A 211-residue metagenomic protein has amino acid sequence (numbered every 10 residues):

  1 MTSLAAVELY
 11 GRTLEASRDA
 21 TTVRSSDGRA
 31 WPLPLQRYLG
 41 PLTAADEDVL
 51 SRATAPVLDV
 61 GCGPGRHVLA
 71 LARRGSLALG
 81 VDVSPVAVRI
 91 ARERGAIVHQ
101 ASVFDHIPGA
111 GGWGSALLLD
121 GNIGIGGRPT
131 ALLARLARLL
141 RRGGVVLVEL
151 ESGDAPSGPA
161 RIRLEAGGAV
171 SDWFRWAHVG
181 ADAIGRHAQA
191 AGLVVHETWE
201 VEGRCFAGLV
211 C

Functional and structural regions predicted by a protein language model:
M1-R52: S-adenosyl-L-methionine
T54-G63: Conserved class I S-adenosyl-L-methionine
S84: Conserved SAM/SAH-binding beta-strand->alpha-helix loop
G95-D105: Conserved SAM-binding strand-loop segment of SAM-dependent methyltransferases
F104-S115: A short acidic, Gly/Pro-enriched loop at the edge of an enzyme's catalytic core that lines a small-molecule cofactor
G124-L136: A short, conserved alpha-helix within the catalytic core of class I
G143-E151: Conserved beta-strand signature within the Rossmann-like core of class I S-adenosyl-L-methionine
F174-G192: Short alpha-helix
